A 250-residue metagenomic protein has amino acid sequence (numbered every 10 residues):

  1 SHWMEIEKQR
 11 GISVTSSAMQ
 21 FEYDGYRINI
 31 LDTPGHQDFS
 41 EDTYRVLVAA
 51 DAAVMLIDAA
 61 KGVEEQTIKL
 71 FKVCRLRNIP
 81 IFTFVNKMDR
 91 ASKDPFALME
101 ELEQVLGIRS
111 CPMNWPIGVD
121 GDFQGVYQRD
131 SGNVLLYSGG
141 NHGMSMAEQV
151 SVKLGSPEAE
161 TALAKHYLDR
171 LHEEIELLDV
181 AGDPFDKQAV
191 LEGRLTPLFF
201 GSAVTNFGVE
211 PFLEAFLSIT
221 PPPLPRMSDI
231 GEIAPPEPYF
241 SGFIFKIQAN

Functional and structural regions predicted by a protein language model:
S1-N250: Structural and coupling elements of P-loop NTPases
